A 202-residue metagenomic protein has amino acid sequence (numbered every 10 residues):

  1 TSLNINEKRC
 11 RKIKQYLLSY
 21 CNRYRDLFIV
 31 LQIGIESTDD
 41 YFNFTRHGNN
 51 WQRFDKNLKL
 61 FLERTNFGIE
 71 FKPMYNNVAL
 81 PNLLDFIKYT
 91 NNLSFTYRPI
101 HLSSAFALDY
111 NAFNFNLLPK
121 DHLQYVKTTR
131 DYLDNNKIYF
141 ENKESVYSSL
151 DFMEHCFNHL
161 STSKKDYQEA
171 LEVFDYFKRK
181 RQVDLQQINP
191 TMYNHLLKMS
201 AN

Functional and structural regions predicted by a protein language model:
T1-I13, Y20-D55, G68-N77, Y97-N116: Core AdoMet radical
L17, L58, I87-T90: A conserved amphipathic alpha-helix that caps or lines the catalytic cleft of carbohydrate- and lipid-modifying enzymes
R23-D26, N57-I69, L93-Y97, L133-N142: A structural motif corresponding to the C-terminal end of an alpha-helix and its immediate exit/capping segment
E36, Q52-L58, K120-T128: Enzymes that process phosphate groups on RNA ends and nucleotide/triphosphate substrates
Y75-P81, Y97-D131, E144-H155: Flexible glycine/acidic-rich beta-alpha junction loops that bind and position SAM and/or redox cofactors in anaerobic
N77-L93: Catalytic cores of alpha/beta
R130-N202: Radical SAM enzyme core and accessory elements
